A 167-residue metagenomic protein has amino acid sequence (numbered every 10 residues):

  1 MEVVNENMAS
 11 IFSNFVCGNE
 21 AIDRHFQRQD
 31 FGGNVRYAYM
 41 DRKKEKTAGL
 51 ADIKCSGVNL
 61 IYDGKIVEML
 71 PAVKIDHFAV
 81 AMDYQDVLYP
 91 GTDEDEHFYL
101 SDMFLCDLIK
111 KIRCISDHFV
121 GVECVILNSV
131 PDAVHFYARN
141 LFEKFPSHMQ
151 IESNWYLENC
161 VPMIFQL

Functional and structural regions predicted by a protein language model:
M1-D95, M103, D107-L167: Non-catalytic substrate-recognition and accessory regions of acyl/acetyltransferase enzymes
